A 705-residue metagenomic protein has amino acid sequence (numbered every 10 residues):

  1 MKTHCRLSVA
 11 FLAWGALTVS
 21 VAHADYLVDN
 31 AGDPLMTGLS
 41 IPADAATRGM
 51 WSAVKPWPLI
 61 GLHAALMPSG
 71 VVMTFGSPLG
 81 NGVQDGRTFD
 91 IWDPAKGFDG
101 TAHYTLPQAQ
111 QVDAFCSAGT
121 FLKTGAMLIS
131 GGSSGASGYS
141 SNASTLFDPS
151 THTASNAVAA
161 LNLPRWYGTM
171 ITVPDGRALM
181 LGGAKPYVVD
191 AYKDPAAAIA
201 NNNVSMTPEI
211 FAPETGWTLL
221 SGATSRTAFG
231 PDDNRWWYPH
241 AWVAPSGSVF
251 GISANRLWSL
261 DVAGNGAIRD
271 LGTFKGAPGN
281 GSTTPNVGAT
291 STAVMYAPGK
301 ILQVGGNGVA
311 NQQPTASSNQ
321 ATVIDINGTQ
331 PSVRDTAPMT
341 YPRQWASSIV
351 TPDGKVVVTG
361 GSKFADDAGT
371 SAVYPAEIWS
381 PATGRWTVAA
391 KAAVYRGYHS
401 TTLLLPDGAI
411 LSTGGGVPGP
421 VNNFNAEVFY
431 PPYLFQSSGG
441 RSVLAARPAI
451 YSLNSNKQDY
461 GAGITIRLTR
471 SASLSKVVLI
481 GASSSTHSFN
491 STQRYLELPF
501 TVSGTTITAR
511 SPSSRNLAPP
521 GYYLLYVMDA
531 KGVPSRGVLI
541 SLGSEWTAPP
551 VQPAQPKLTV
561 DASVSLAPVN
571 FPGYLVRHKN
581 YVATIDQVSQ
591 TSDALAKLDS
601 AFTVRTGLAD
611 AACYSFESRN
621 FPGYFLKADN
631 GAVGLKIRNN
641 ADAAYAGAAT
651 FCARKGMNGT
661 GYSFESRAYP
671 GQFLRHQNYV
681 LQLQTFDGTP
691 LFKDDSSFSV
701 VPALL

Functional and structural regions predicted by a protein language model:
M1-V9: Bacterial N-terminal signal peptides that target proteins for export
S8-T18: Bacterial N-terminal signal peptides
V19-H23: Sec/Tat signal peptide C-region and signal peptidase I cleavage site
A24-V551: Kelch-like beta-propeller repeat domains
S69, T124, G135, W166 (+21 more regions): Disulfide-stabilized cysteine-rich extracellular repeat microdomains
T153-A154, Y187-V188, W386, I410-L411 (+9 more regions): Short loop/beta submotifs within extracellular cysteine-rich repeat domains
E497, R536-L539, D599-A601, A648-T650 (+1 more regions): Well-ordered beta-strand positions in beta-sheet-rich domains
Q552-T584, A601-A632, T650-V680, S696-L705: Extracellular glycan-recognition/adhesion modules and their associated mucin-like linkers
